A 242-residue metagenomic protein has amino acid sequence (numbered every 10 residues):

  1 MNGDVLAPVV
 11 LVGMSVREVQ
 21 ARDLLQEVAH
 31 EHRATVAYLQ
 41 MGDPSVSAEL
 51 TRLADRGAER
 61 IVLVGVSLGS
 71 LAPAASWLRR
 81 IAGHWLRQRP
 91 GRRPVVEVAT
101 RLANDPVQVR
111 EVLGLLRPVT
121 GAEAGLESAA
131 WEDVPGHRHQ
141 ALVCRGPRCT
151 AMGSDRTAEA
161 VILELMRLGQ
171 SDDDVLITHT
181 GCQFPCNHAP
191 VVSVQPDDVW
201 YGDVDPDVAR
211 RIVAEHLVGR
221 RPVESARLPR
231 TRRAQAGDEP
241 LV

Functional and structural regions predicted by a protein language model:
M1-W131, Q183: Active-site-proximal alpha-helix that buttresses catalytic centers in soluble enzyme cores
L25-A34, E159-S171: Short helix-loop-beta junction
P106-R117, D205-L217: Two-component system phosphotransfer/interaction surface
R117-S128, G153-G169: Short, charged low-complexity linear segments at domain edges
A122-G146: Polybasic, low-complexity association/targeting segments
V134-L142, I162-Q183: Immediate flanking context of iron-sulfur cluster ligation sites
H139-S154, I177-D198: Local cysteine-cluster metal-coordination motifs and their immediate loop/turn environment, predominantly Fe-S cluster
D172-H188, V208-P240: Short Fe-S-cluster ligation motifs
